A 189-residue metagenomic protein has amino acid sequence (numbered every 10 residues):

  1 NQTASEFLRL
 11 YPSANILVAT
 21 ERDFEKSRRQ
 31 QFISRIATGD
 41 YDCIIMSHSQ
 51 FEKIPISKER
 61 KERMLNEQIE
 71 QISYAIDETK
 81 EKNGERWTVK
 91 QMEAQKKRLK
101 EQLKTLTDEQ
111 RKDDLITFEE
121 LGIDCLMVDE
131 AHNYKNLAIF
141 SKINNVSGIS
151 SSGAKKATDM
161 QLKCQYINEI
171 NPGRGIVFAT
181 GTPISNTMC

Functional and structural regions predicted by a protein language model:
N1-C164: SF2 helicase/translocase NTPase motor core, specifically the RecA-like lobe 1 inter-motif segment between Walker
Q2-A4, S185-C189: Conserved coil-to-alpha-helix start sites within the AMP-binding
E130-H132, N171-T187: Conserved helicase ATPase motor motifs in RecA-like P-loop NTPase domains
I167-N168: Thiamine diphosphate
